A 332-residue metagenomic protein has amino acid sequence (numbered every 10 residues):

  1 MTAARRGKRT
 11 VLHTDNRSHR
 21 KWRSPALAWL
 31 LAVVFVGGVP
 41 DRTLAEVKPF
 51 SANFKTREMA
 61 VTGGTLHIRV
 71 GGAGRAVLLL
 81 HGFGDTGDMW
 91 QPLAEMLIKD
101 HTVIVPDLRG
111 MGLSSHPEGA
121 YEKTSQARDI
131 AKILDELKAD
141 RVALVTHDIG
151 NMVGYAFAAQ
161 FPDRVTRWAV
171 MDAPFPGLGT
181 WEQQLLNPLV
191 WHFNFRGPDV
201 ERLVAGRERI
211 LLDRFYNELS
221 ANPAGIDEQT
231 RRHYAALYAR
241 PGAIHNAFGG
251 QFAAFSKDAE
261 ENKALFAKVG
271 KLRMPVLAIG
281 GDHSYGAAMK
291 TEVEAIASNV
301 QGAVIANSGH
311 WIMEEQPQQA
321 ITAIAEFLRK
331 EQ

Functional and structural regions predicted by a protein language model:
V11-N16, R20-R23, L27-R75, K99-H101 (+3 more regions): Alpha/beta-hydrolase fold catalytic core
E46-F54, G63-L66, M111-V145, I149-V304 (+3 more regions): Flexible "cap/lid" subdomain of the alpha/beta-hydrolase fold that forms the substrate-access gate
V70-L113: Conserved HGGG/HGGXW glycine-rich cap/lid loop of the alpha/beta-hydrolase fold
L80, P106, I279-G281, I305-S308: Short hydrophobic "strand-cap" motifs at the C-terminus of beta-strands
T86-G87, M152, G309: A short, glycine- and basic residue-enriched loop/turn that sits immediately adjacent to a domain's principal
S308-P317, I321: Catalytic histidine-centered segment of alpha/beta-hydrolase-like enzymes
